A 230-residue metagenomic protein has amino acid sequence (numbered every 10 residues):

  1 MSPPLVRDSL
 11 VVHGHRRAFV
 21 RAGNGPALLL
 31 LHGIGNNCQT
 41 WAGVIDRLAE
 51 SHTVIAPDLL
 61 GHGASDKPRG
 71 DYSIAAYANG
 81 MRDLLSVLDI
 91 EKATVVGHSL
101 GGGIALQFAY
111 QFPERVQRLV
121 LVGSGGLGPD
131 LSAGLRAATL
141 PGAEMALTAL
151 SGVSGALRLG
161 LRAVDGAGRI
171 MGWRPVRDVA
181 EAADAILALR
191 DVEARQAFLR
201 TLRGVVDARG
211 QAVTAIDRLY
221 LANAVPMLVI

Functional and structural regions predicted by a protein language model:
M1-L28, A49-H52, N79, D83 (+3 more regions): Alpha/beta-hydrolase fold catalytic core
L10-H15, V20-A22, I55-L100, Y110-F112 (+1 more regions): Active-site loop/oxyanion-hole signature of alpha/beta-hydrolase fold enzymes
H15-A64: Conserved HGGG/HGGXW glycine-rich cap/lid loop of the alpha/beta-hydrolase fold
A27, S51-T53, D89-T94, R115-R118 (+1 more regions): Structural signature of beta-strand start/N-cap positions in the alpha/beta core of ABC transporter nucleotide-binding
I104-F108: Hydrolases whose catalytic domains are alpha/beta-hydrolase-1, hotdog thioesterase, or metallo-beta-lactamase-like
Y110, Q117-L159: Flexible "cap/lid" loop of the alpha/beta hydrolase fold
G155-V176, A182-L189, R200-D207: Helix-loop "lid/cap" segments that line or gate small-molecule binding pockets
L187-I230: Conserved serine/cysteine hydrolase catalytic core
